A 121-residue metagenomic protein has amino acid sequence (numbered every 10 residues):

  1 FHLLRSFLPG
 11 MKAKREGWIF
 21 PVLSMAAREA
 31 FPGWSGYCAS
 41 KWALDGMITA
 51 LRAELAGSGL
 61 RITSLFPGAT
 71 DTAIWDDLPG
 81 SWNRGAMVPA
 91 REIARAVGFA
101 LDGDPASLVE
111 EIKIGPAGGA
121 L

Functional and structural regions predicted by a protein language model:
L4, S40: Active-site helix of classical SDR
M11, E29, A50-L60: Active-site-adjacent segment of SDR/Rossmann-fold oxidoreductases
M11-K12, I74, M87: Methionine-biased hydrophobic packing positions in alpha-helices, especially within tandem helical repeat solenoids
S24: Residue(s) in the substrate-gating loop at a strand-loop-helix junction that position the organic substrate next
F31-S35, A86: Active-site loop immediately N-terminal to the catalytic Tyr-X3-Lys motif of short-chain dehydrogenase/reductase
G57-L60, S64-L65, G80-L121: C-terminal helical subdomain
P67-D77: Short, flexible catalytic-loop segment of classical short-chain dehydrogenase/reductase
